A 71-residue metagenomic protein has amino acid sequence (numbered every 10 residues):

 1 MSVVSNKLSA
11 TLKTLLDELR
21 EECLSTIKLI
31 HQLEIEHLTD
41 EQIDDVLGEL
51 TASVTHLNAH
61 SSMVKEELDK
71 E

Functional and structural regions predicted by a protein language model:
M1-H37, N58-S61: N-terminal acidic leader/helix
E34-K70: Short, charge-rich amphipathic interface segments used for partner binding and complex assembly
